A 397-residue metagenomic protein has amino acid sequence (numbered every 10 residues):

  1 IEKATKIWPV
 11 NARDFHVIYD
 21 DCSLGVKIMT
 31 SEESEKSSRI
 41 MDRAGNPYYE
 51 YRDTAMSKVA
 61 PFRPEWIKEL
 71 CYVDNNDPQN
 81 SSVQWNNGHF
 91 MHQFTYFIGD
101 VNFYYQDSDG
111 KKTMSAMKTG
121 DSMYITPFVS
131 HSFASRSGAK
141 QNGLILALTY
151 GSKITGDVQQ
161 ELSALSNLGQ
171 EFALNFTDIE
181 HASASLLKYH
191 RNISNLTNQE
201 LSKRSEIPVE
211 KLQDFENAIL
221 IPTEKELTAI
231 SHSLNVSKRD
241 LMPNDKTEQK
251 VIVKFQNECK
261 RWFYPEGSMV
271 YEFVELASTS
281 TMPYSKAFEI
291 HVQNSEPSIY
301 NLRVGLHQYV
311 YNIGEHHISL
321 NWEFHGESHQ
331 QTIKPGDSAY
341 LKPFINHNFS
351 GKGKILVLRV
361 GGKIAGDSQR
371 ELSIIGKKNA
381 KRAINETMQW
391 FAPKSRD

Functional and structural regions predicted by a protein language model:
I1, S194-D214: Short alpha-helical DNA-recognition segment
I1-I7, A218-H232: Short, basic-rich loop-to-helix N-cap that marks the start of a DNA-contacting helix
V10-V73, S163-N167, F176-I179, E224 (+2 more regions): A short, N-terminal "cap"/entry segment at the start of jelly-roll beta-barrel domains of the cupin/DSBH fold
T54, Y105-V129, S135, L276 (+1 more regions): Short acidic-glycine-tyrosine-enriched beta hairpin
P64-I67, S122-Y124, S137-Q160, Y284-I290 (+2 more regions): A short hydrophobic beta-strand segment most commonly corresponding to one strand of the jelly-roll/cupin
K68-Y72, W85-D107, L148, I290-N294 (+2 more regions): Short, conserved beta-strand element in jelly-roll/cupin
Q170-S194: A short, Lys/Arg-rich alpha-helix, primarily the initiator
